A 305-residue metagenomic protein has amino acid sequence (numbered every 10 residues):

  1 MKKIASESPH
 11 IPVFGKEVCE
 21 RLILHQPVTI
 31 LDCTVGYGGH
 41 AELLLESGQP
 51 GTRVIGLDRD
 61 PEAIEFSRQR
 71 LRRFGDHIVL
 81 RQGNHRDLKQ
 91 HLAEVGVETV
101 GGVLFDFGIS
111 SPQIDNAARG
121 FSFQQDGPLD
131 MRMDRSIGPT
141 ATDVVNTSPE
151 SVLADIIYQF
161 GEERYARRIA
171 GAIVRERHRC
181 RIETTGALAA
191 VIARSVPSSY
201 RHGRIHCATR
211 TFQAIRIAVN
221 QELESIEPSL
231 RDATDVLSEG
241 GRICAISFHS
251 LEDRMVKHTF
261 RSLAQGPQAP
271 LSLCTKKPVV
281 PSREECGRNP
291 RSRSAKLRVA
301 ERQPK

Functional and structural regions predicted by a protein language model:
M1-K305: S-adenosyl-L-methionine-dependent methyltransferase catalytic core, i.e., the SAM/SAH-binding region
